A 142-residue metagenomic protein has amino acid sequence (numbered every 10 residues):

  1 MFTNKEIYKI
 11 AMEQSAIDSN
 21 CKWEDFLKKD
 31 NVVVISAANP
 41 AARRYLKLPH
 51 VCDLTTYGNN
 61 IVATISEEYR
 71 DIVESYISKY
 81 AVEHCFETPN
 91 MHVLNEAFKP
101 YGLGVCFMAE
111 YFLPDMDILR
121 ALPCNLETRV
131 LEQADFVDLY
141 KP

Functional and structural regions predicted by a protein language model:
N4, Y8-V137: Acyl-donor-binding surface of acyltransferase catalytic domains
K141-P142: Compact recognition or signaling/catalytic modules
